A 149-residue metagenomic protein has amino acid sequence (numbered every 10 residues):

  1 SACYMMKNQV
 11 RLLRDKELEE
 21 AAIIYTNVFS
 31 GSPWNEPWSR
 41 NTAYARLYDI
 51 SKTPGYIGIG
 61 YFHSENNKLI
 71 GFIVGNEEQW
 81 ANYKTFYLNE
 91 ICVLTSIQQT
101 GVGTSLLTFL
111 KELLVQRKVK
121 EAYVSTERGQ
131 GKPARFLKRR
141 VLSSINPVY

Functional and structural regions predicted by a protein language model:
S1-K16: Conserved N-terminal entry element of GNAT/NAT acetyltransferase domains
L12-K84, N89, L94, L107 (+1 more regions): Acetyl-CoA-dependent GNAT
Y56, I145-Y149: Short hydrophobic/aromatic beta-strand or adjacent loop that forms the aromatic wall/cage of a ligand/substrate-binding
I91-Q98, E127: A short, internal acetyl-CoA/4′-phosphopantetheine-binding micro-motif in the GNAT/acyltransferase core
I97, G101-F109: Conserved acetyl-CoA pyrophosphate-binding loop and the N-cap/start of the following alpha-helix in GNAT-like
T104, R128-N146: Conserved active-site alpha-helix within GNAT-family acetyltransferase domains
L114-T126: Conserved GNAT acetyl-CoA-binding A-motif
